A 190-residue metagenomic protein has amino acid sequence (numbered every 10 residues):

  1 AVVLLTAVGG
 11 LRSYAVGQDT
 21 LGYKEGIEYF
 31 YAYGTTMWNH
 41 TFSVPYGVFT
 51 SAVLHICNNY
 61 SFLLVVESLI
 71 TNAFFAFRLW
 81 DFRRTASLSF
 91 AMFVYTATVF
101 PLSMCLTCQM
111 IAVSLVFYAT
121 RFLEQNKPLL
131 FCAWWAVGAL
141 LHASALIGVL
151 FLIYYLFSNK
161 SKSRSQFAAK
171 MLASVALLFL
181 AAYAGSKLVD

Functional and structural regions predicted by a protein language model:
A1-L4: Start-transfer (signal-anchor) and selected internal transmembrane alpha helices of multi-pass inner/ER membrane
L21-A32, T36-N58: Short hydrophobic/aromatic helix or loop-helix immediately within or flanking a transmembrane segment in polytopic
L21-E25, F157-D190: Alpha-helical transmembrane segments and terminal signal-anchor/GPI-anchor hydrophobic tails, characterized by long
V66-F82: Transmembrane-helix motifs of polytopic, lipid-linked glycan transferases
L79-A97: Transmembrane-helix signature of polytopic, membrane-embedded enzymes that assemble or transfer cell-envelope glycans
V99, L129-L152: Membrane-interface alpha helices of multi-pass inner-membrane proteins
M104-M110: Short acidic/glycine- and proline-prone juxtamembrane loop motifs at membrane-interface regions of multi-pass membrane
V116-L130: Membrane-interface transmembrane helices that cradle and orient dolichyl/undecaprenyl
